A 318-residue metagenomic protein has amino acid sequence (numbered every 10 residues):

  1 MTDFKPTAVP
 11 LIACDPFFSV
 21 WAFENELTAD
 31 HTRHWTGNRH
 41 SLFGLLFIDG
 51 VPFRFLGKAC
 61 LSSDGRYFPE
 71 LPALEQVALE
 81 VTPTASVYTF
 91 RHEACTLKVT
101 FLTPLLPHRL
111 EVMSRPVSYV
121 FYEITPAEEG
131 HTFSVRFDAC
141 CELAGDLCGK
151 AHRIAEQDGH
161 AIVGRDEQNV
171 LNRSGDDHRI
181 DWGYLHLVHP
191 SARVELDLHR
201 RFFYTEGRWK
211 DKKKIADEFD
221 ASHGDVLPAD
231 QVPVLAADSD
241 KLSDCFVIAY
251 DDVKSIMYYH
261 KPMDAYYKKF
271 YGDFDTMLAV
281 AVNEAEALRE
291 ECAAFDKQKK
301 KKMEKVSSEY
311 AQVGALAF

Functional and structural regions predicted by a protein language model:
M1-T7, L106-V112, A127-F318: Acidic/polar, glycine-enriched structural segments that form the non-catalytic walls/loops of the carbohydrate-binding
V9, C14-E93, L185-F203: An extended acidic
A13, T84, P116-S118, H131 (+1 more regions): Residues that flank catalytic or metal-binding motifs in active/ligand-binding sites
C14, T96, G130-S134: Exposed beta-strand and adjacent loop surfaces of beta-rich binding modules that mediate intermolecular recognition
F53-A59, K98-L102, R136, R165 (+1 more regions): Short amphipathic beta-strand/extended segments with alternating polar/hydrophobic composition
S62-R115, T205-A229, A315: Extended, loop-rich substrate-binding clefts of extracytoplasmic carbohydrate-active enzymes
S118-P126: Short, well-ordered beta-strand segments enriched in hydrophobic/aromatic residues
